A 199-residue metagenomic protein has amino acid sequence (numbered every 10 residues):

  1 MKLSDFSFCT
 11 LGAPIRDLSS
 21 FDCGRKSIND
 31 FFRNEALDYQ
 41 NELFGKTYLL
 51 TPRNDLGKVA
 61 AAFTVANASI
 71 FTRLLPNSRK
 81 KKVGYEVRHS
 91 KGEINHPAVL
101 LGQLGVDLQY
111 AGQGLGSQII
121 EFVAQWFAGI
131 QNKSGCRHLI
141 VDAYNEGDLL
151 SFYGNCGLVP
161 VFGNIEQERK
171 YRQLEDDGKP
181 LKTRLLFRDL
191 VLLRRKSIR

Functional and structural regions predicted by a protein language model:
M1-E42, L49: Short amphipathic alpha-helix that is part of the acyltransferase structural core
L37-L49, G57-A61, A66-P76, G135: A short helix-loop-beta-strand connector motif used in the catalytic cores of GNAT acetyltransferases and, in some
T47-P52, F63, L100-L101, H138-Y144: Extended hydrophobic secondary-structure segments that form protein cores and membrane-embedded regions
K58, T64-Q103, R169-K170: Conserved acyl-donor/pantetheine-binding loop and adjacent beta-alpha core of acyl/acetyltransferases and related
G102-G112: A short, internal acetyl-CoA/4′-phosphopantetheine-binding micro-motif in the GNAT/acyltransferase core
G112-F127: Conserved acetyl-CoA-binding loop-helix of GNAT-fold acetyltransferases
S134, A143-Q167: Conserved active-site alpha-helix within GNAT-family acetyltransferase domains
A143-E146, E166-R199: C-terminal "cap" of GNAT-fold acetyltransferases
